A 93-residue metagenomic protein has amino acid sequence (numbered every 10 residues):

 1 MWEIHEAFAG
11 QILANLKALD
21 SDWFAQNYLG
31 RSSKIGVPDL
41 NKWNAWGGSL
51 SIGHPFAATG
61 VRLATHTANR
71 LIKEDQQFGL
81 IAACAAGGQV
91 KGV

Functional and structural regions predicted by a protein language model:
M1-V93: Claisen-condensing/thiolase-fold acyl-transfer catalytic domains that form or cleave C-C bonds in fatty acid
